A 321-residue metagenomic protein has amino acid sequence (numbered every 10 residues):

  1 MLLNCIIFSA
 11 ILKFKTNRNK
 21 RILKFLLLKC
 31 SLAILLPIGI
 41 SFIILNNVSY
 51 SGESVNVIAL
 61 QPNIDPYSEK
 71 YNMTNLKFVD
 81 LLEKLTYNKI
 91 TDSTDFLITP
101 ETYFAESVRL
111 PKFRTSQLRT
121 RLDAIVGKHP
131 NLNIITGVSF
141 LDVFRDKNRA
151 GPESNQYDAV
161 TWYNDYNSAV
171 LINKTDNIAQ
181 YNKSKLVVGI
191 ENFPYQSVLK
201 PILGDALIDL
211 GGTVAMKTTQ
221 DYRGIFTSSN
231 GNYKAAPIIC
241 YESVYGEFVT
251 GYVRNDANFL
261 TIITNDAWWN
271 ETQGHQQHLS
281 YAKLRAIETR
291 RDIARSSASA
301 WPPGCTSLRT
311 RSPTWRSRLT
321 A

Functional and structural regions predicted by a protein language model:
M1, N56, R318-A321: Membrane-interfacial interhelical loops
L2-L28: Cytosolic-side transmembrane helix boundary signature
N19-N47: Internal/C-terminal transmembrane anchor helices
F42-I190, T227-N232, P237, Y241 (+3 more regions): Soluble catalytic regions of membrane-associated enzymes that act on cell-envelope and secretory-pathway components
F96, T102-F104, K112-T136, G211-K217 (+1 more regions): CN hydrolase (nitrilase-like) catalytic-core segments centered on the catalytic cysteine and neighboring Lys/Glu
N167-L171, G224-F226, W301-S307: Short beta-strand scaffold segments in enzyme catalytic cores
V187-L199, R316-A321: A short, polar/charged loop-to-alpha-helix boundary motif
Q196-T213: Short, solvent-exposed cationic patches
